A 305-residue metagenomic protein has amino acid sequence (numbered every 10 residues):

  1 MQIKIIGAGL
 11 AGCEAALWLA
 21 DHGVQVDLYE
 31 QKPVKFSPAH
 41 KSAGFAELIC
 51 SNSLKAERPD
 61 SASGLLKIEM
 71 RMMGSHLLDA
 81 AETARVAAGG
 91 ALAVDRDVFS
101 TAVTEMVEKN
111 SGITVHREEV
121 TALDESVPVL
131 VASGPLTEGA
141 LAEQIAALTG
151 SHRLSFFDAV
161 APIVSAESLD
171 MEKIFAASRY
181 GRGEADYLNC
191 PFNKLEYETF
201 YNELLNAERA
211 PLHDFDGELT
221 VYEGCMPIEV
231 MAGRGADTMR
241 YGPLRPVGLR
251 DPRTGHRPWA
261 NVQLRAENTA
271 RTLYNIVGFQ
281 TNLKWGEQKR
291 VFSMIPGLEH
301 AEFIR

Functional and structural regions predicted by a protein language model:
M1-A11: Beta1/beta-strand and adjacent pyrophosphate-binding region of the FAD-binding site in flavoprotein oxidoreductases
I3, V24-V26, V129, L154: Hydrophobic anchor at the start of a short beta-strand that flanks the dinucleotide cofactor-binding loop
L17-D79: N-terminal FAD cofactor-binding segment of flavoenzymes
E47-R58, E82-V98: Dinucleotide-binding Rossmann-like beta1-alpha1 core, especially the glycine-rich loop that anchors the ADP
P59-S63, K67, S75-G90, T149-F157 (+1 more regions): A short alpha-helix-loop-beta-strand transition element characteristic of N-terminal alpha/beta dinucleotide-binding
R96-V115: Helical element adjacent to the flavin cofactor pocket in flavoenzyme catalytic cores
K109-R290: Predominantly flavin-linked oxidoreductase catalytic cores and closely associated redox partners
G286-R305: Glycine-enriched catalytic-core subsegment of oxygenase/oxidase enzymes
